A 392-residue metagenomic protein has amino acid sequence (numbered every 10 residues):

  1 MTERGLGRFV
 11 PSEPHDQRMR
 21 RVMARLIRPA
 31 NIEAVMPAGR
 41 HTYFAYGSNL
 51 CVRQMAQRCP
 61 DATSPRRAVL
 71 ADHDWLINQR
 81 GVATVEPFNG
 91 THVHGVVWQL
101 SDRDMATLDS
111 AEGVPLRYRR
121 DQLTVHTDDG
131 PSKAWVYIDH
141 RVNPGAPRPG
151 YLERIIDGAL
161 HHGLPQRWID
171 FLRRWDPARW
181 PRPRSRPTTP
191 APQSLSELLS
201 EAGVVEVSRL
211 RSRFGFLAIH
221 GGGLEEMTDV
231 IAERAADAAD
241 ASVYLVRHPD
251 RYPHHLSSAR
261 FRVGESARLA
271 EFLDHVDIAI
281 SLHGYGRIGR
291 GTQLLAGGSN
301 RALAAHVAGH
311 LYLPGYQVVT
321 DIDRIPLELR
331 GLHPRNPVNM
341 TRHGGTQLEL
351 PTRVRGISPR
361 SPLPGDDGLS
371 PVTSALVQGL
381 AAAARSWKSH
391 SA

Functional and structural regions predicted by a protein language model:
G5, F9, P14-R18, V22-R184: Glycine-aromatic micro-motifs
S185-A392: N-terminal catalytic or cofactor-binding beta/alpha core of small enzyme domains
